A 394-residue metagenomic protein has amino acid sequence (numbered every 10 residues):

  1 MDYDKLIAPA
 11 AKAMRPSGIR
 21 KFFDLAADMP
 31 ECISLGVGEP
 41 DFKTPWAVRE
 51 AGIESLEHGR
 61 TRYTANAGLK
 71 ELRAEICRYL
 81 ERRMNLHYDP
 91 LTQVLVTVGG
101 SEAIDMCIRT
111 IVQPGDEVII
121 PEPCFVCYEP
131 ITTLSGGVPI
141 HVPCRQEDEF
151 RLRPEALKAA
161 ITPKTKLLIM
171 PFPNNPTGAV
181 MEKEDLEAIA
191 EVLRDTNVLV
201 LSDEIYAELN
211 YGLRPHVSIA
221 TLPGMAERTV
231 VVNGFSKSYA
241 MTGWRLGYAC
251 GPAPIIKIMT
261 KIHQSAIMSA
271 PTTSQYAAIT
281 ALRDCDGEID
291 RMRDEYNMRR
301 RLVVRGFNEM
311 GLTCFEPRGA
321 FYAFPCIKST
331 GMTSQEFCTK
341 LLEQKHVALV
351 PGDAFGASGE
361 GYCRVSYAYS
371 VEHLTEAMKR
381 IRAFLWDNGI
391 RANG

Functional and structural regions predicted by a protein language model:
M1-M14, F22-M29, I33, V37-S55 (+1 more regions): PLP-dependent class I/II
I53-E57, R62-N66: Phosphate/diphosphate ligand-binding glycine-rich loop within oxidoreductases
Y63-V98: Conserved N-terminal alpha-helix of the aminotransferase class I/II PLP-enzyme fold
